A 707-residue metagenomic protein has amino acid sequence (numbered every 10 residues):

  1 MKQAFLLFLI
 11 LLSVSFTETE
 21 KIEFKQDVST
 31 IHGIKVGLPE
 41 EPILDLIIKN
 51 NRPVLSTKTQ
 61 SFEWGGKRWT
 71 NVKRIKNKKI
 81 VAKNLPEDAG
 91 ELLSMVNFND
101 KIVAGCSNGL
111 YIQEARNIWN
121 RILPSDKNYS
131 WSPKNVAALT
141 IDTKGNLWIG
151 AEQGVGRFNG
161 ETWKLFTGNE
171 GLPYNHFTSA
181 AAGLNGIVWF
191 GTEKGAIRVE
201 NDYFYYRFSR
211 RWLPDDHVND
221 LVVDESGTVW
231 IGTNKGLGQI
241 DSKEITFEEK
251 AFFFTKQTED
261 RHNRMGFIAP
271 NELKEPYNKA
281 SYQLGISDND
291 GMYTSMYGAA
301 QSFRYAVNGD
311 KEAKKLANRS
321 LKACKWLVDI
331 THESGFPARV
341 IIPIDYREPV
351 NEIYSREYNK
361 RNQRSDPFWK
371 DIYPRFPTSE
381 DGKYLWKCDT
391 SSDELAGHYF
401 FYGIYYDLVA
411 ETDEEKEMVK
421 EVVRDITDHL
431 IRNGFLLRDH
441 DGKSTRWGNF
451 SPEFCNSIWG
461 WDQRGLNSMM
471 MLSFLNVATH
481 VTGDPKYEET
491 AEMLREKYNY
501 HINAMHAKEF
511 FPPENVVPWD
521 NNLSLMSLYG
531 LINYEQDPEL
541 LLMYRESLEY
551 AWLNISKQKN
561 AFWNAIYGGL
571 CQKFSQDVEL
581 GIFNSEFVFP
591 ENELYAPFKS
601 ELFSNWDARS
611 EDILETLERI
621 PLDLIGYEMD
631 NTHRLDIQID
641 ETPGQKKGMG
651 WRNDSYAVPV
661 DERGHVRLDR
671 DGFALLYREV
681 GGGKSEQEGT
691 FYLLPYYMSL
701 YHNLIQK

Functional and structural regions predicted by a protein language model:
K2, L12-I22: Bacterial Sec-dependent signal peptides at the C-terminal "C-region" and cleavage site
T30-K49, K73-F98, L123-K144, T167-L184 (+1 more regions): Short coil-to-beta transitions that initiate beta-strands within beta-rich domains
R52-L55, K101-A104, N146-I149, I187-F190 (+1 more regions): Conserved beta-propeller blade signature
K58-F62, S107-Y111, E152-G156, E193-I197 (+1 more regions): Loop/turn residues immediately N-terminal
E225, K235-G236, D241-R261, S524-K707: Terminal, non-catalytic domain-edge segments
E249-P276, A317-E333, E421-H440, K486-A507 (+4 more regions): Long, well-ordered core segments of solenoidal/helical folds
N271-L273, K315-Q463: Extended ligand-binding groove/face enriched in aromatic
S295-D310, G382, G397-E414, G460 (+6 more regions): Well-ordered alpha-helical scaffold segments within catalytic/enzyme domains
